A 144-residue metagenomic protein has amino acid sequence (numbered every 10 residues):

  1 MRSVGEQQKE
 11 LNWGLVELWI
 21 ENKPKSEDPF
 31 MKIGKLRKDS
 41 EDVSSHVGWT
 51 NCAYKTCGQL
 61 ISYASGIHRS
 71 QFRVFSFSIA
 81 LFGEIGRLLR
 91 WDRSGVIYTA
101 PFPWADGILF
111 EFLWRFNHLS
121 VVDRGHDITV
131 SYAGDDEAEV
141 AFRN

Functional and structural regions predicted by a protein language model:
M1-N144: Intrinsically disordered, low-complexity terminal regions enriched in charged/polar residues
